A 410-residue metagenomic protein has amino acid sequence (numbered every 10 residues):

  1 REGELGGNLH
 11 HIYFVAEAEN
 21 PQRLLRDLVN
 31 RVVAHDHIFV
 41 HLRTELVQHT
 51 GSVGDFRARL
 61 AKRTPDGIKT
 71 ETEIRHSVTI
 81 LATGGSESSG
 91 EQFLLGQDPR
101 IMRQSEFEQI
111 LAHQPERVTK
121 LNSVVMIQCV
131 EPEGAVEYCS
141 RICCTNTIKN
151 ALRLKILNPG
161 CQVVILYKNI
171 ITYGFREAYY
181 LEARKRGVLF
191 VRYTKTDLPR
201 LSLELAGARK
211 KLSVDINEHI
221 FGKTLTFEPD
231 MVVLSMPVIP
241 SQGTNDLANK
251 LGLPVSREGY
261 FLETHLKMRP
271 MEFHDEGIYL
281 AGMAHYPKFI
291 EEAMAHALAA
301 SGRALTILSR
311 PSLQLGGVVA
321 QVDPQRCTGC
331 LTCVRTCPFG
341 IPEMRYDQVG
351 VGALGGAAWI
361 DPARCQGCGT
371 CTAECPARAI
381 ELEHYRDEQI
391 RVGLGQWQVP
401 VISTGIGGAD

Functional and structural regions predicted by a protein language model:
R1-D410: Residues forming the flavin
